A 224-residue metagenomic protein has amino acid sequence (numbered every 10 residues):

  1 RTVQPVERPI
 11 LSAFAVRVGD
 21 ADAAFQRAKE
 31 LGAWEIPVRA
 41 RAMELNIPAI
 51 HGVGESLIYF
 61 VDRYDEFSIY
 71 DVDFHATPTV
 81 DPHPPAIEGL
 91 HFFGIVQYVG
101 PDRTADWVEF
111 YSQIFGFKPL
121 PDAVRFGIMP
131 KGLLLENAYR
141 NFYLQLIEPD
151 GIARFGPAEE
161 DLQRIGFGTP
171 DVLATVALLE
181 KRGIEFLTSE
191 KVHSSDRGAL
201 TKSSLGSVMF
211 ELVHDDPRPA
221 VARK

Functional and structural regions predicted by a protein language model:
R1-P37, E44, A49-P121, I128-K224: Glyoxalase I/VOC metalloenzyme domain signal
